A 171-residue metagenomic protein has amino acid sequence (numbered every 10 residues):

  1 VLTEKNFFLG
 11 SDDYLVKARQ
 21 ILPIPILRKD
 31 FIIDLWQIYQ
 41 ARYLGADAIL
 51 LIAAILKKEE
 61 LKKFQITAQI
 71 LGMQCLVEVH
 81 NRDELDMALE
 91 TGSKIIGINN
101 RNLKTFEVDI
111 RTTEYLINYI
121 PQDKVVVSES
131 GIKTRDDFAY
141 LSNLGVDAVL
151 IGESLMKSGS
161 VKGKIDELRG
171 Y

Functional and structural regions predicted by a protein language model:
V1-L76, E84-M87, T113-L116: N-terminal active-site wall of soluble small-molecule enzyme domains
T3-K5, F31, A54, H80-R82 (+3 more regions): Active-site beta-loop-alpha junctions enriched in small/polar residues
S11-D12, L61-K62, D109-I110, F138 (+1 more regions): Conserved strand-to-helix beginnings and helix N-cap segments that scaffold or border functional pockets
I33-G45, N81-T91, S128, I132-I151: Catalytic cores of alpha/beta
Q40-E60, I98-F106, V146-K164: Glycine-rich phosphate-binding active-site loops on the catalytic face of alpha/beta enzymes
I95-I151: Catalytic-face loop-and-helix region of soluble metabolic enzyme cores
Y115-Y119, S142, K157-Y171: C-terminal helical cap(s) of enzyme catalytic domains, especially alpha/beta-barrels
